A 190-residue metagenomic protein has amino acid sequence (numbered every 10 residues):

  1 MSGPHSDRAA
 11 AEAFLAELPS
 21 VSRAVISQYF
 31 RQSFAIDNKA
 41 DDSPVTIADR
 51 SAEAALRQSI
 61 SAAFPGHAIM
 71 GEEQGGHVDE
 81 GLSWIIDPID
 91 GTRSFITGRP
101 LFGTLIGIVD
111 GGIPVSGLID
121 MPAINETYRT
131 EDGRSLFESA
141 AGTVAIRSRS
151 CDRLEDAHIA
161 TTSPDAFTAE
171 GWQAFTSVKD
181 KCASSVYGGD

Functional and structural regions predicted by a protein language model:
M1-I89: N-terminal subdomain of lithium-sensitive/metallo-dependent phosphomonoesterases centered on the IMPase/IPPase/PAP
I26, D49, I60, T92 (+3 more regions): Residue-level signal for inorganic ion chemistry
F34-D37, L136, D180-V186: Short secondary-structure junctions
I36-D37, S61, G75-H77, I119-D120 (+3 more regions): Short secondary-structure boundary/capping segments
D79-F137: DPxDG-like acidic metal-binding loop motif
T130-E131, G142-D152: Short amphipathic beta-strand/extended segments with alternating polar/hydrophobic composition
S135-E138, G142-A145, A166-T168: Short helix-loop capping/hinge motifs at secondary-structure junctions, enriched in acidic/polar residues
R147-D190: An extended, acidic
